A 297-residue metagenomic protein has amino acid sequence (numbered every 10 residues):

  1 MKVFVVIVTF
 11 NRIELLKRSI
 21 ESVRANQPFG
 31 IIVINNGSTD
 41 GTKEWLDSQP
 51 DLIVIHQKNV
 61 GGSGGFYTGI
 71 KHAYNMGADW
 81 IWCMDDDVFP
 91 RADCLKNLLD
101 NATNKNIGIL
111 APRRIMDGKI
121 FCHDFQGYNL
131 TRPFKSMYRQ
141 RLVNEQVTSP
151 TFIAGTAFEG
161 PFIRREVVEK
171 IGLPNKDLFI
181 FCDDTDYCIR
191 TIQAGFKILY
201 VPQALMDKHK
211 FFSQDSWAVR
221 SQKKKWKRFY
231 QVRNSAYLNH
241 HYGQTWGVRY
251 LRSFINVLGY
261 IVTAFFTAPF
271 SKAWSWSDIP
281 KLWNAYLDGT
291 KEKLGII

Functional and structural regions predicted by a protein language model:
E21-F29: Short, acidic, metal-binding catalytic loop of nucleotide-sugar glycosyltransferases
S22, N35-E44, V88: A conserved acidic beta->alpha catalytic loop
D47-H72, M76: Conserved donor nucleotide-binding strand/loop of the catalytic core
A78-D87: Short beta-strand-to-loop acidic/aromatic patch adjacent to the donor-nucleotide binding site
D93-F125: Conserved donor NDP-sugar-binding/catalytic core segment of glycosyltransferases
V143-I163: A recurrent flexible, glycine/aromatic-enriched loop bordering the glycosyltransferase active site that acts as
P161, V167-G172, D177-L205: A short, conserved alpha-helix in the catalytic core of glycosyltransferases
Q244-I297: Non-catalytic, C-terminal membrane-associated alpha-helical segments of glycosyltransferases
